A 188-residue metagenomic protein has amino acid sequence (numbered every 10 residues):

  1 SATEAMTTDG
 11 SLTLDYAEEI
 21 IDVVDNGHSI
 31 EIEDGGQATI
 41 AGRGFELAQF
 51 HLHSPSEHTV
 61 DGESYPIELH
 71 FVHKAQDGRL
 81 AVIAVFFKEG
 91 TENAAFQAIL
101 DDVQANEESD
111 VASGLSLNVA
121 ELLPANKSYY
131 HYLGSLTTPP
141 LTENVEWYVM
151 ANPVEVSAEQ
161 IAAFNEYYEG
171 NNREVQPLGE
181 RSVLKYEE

Functional and structural regions predicted by a protein language model:
S1-E188: Alpha-carbonic anhydrase
